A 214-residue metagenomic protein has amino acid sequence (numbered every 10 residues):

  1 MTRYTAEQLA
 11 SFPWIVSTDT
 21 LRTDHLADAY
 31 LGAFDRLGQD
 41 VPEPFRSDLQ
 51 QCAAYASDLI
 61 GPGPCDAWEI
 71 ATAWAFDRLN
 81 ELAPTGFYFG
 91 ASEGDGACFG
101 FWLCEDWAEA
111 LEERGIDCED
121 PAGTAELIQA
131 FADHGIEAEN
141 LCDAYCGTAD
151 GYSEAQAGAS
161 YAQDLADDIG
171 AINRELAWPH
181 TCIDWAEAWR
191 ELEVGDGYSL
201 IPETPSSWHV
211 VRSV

Functional and structural regions predicted by a protein language model:
M1-V214: Acidic interaction surfaces
